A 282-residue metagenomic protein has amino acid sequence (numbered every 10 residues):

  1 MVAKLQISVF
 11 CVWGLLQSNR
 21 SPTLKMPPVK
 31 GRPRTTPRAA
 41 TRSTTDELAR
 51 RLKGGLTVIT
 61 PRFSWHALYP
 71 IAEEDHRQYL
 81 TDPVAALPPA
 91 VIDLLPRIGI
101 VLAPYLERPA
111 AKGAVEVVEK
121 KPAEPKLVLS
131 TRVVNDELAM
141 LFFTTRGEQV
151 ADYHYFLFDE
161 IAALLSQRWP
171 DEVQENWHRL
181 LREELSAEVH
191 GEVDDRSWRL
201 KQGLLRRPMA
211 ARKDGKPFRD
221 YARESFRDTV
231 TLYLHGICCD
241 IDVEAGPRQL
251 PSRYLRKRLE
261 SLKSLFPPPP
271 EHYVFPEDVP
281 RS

Functional and structural regions predicted by a protein language model:
L24-L56, T60, R212-S282: Pan-zinc metallopeptidase signature
T60-V150: Auxiliary, metal-adjacent structural segments of Zn-dependent hydrolase domains
G147-D159, A163-L164, D220, E224: Active-site alpha-helix of zinc metalloproteases
A151, Y155, S166-L204, V243-R248: Post-HEXXH active-site segment of zinc metalloproteases
